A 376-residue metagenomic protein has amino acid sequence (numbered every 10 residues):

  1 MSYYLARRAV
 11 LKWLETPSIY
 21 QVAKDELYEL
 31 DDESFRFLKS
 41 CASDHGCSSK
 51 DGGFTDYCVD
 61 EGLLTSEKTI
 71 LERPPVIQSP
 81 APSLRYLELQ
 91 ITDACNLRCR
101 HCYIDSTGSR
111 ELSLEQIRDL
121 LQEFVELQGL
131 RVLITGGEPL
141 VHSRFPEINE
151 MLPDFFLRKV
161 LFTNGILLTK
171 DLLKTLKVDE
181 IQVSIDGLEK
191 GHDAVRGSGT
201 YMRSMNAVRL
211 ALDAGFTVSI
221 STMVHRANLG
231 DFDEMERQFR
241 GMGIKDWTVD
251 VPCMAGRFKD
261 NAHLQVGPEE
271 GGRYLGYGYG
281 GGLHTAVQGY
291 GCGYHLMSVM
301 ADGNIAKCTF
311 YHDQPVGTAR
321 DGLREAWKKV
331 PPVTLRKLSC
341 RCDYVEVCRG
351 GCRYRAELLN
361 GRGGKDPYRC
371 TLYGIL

Functional and structural regions predicted by a protein language model:
M1-S106, V125: N-terminal pre-core extensions flanking Radical SAM catalytic domains
L14, Y290-Y294: Short, small/polar residue-rich loop motifs at catalytic or cofactor-binding pockets
V22, V299-D302: Short, acidic, Ser/Thr-enriched surface-loop or helix-capping motifs
K39-S40, G215, G256, A262-T285 (+1 more regions): C-terminal accessory region of radical SAM enzymes
A81, V287-G291: Short loop/turn motifs at secondary-structure junctions and domain boundaries
I91-R98, Y294, S339-V347: Cysteine-centered iron-sulfur cluster-binding motifs in ferredoxin-type domains/subunits of redox enzymes
C102-L112, H312-G317, V345-L376: Iron-sulfur (Fe-S) cluster-binding segments and ferredoxin-like electron-carrier domains, especially [2Fe-2S]
I104, L114-T135, H142-V251: Radical SAM/AdoMet-radical enzyme domain recognition
